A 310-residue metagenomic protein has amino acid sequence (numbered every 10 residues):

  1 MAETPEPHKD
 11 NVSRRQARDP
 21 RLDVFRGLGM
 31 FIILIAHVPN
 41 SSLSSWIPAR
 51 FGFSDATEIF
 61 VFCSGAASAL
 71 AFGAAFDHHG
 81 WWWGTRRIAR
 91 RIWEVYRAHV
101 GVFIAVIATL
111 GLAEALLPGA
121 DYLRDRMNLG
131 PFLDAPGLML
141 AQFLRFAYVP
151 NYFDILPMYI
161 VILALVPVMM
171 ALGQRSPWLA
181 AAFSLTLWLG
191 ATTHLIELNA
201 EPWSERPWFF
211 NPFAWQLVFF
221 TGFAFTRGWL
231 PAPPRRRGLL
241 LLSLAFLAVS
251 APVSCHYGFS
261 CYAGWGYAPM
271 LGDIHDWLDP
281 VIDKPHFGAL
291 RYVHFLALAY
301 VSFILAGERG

Functional and structural regions predicted by a protein language model:
A2-G310: Alpha-helical transmembrane segments and their immediate juxtamembrane cytosolic regions
